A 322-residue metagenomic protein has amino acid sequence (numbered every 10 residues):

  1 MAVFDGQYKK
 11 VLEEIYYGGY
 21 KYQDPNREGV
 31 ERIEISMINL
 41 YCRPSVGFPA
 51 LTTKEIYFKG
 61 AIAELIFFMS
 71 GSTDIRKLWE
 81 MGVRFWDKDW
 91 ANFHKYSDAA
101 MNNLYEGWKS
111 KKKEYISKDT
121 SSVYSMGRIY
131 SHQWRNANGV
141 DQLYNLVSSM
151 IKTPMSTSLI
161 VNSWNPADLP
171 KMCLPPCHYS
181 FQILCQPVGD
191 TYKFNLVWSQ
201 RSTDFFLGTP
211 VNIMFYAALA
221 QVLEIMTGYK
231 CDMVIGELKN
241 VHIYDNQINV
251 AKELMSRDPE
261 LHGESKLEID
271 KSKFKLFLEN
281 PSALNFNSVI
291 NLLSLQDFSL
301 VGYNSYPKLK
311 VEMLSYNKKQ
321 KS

Functional and structural regions predicted by a protein language model:
M1-S322: Terminal, non-catalytic protein-protein interaction segments that mediate quaternary/complex assembly
